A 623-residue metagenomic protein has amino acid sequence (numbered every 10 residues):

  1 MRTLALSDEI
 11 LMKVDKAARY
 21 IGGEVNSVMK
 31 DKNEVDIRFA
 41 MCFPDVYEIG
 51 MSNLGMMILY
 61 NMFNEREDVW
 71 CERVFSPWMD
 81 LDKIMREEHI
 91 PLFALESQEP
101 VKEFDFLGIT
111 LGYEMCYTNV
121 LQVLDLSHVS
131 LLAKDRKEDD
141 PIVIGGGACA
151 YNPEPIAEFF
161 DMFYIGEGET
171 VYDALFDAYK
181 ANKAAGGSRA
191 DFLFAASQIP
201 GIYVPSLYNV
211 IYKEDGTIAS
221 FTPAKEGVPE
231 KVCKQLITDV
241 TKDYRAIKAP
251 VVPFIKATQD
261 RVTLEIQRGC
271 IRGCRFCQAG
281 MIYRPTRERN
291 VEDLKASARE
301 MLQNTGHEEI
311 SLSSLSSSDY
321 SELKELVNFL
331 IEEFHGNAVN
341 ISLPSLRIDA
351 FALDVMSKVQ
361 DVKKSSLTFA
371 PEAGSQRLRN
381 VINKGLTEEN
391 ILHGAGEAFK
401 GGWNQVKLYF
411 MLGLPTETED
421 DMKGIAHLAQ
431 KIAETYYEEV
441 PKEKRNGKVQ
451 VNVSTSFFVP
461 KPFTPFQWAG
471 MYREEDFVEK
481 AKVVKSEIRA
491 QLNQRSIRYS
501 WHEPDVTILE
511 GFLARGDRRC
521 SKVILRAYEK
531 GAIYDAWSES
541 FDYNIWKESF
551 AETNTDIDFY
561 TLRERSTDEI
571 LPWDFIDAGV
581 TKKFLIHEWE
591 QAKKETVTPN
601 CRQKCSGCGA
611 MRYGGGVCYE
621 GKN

Functional and structural regions predicted by a protein language model:
M1-M29, N33, F39-M41, A490-N623: Radical SAM enzyme core and accessory elements
I10-A40, Y47-E48, P205, I211-T263 (+2 more regions): N-terminal [4Fe-4S]-dependent radical SAM core
F39-D45, F63, V251-Q278, L302 (+2 more regions): N-terminal pre-triad scaffold of radical SAM enzymes
F39-P44, G50-H89, E99-E103: Low-complexity, highly charged intrinsically disordered N-terminal segments that act as targeting/localization
M41-C42, R299-K407, L412-N452, S456 (+1 more regions): Conserved SAM/AdoMet-binding glycine-rich loop
Y47-G50, M79-D82, M115-Y117, A150-P153 (+14 more regions): Flexible loop/turn segments at secondary-structure boundaries
N53, I255-E292, G607-K622: Canonical Radical SAM [4Fe-4S] cluster-binding loop centered on the CxxxCxxC motif and its immediate flanking residues
S76-T222, P465-D517, I524-E539: Glycine-rich beta-alpha loop elements in corrinoid/cobalamin-binding modules across cobalamin-dependent enzymes
